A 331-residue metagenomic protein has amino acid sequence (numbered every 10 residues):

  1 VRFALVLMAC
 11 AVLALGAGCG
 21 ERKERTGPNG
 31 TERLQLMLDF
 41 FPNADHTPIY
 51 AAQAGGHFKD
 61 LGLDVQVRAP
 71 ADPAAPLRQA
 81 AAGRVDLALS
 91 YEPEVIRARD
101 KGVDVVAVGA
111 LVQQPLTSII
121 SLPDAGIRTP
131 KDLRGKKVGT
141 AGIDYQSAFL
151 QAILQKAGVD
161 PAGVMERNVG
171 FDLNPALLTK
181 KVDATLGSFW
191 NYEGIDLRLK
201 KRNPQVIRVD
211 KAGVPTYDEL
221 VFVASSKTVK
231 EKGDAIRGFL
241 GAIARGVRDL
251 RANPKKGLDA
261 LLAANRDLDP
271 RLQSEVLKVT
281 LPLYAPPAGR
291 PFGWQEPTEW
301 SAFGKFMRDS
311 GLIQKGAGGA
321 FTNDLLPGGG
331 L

Functional and structural regions predicted by a protein language model:
V1-V6: Bacterial N-terminal signal peptides that target proteins for export
L15-G18: C-terminal motif of bacterial Sec signal peptides marking the signal peptidase cleavage site
R22-G170, N174-T179, D183-N191, I207-R208: Short, glycine-/small- and polar/acidic-enriched structural segments that line small-molecule recognition paths
F40, A212, Q295-E296: Short Gly/Pro-enriched turn/cap motifs at secondary-structure boundaries
P93, D172-P175, K180-D267: Pocket-lining segment of extracytoplasmic ligand-binding domains
K230-S310: Secondary-structure end/capping motifs
W300-L331: Conserved C-terminal helix/tail region of periplasmic/extracytoplasmic solute-binding proteins
